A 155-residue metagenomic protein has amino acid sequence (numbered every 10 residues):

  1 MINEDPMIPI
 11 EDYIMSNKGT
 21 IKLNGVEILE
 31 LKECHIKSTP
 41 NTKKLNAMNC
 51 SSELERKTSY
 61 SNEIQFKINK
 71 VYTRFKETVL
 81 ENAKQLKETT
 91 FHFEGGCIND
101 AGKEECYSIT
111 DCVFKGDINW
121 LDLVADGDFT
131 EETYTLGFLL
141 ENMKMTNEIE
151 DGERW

Functional and structural regions predicted by a protein language model:
M1-N3, K144-W155: Intrinsically disordered, low-complexity terminal/linker regions enriched in Pro/Ser/Gly and acidic residues
I2-K76, D111-E131, T135, N142-M143: Solvent-exposed edge beta-strands and adjacent loop segments that serve as assembly or binding interfaces
N17, L23, F93-E94, D100 (+2 more regions): Intrinsically disordered, low-complexity segments enriched in small/polar residues
V79-T110: Short, acidic/charged, Gly/Pro-enriched secondary-structure junctions
L80-L86, D128-F129, I149-W155: Short intrinsically disordered coil segments
